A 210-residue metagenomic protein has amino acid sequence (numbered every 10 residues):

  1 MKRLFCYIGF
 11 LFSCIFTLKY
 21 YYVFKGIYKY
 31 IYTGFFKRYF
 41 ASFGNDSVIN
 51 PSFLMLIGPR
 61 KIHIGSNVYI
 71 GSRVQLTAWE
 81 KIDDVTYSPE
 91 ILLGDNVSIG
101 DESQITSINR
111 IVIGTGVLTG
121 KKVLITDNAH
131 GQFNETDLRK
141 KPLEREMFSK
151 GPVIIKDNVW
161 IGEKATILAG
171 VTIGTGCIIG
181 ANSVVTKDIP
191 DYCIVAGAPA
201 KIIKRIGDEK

Functional and structural regions predicted by a protein language model:
M1-D127, V153-D157, I167, T175 (+3 more regions): Domain-scale signature associated with acetyltransferase and cell-envelope carbohydrate enzymes
G131-K141: Short, flexible, mixed-charge acidic loops at enzyme active sites
K141-V153: A short acidic, glycine-rich active-site loop that binds or catalyzes chemistry on phosphate/adenosine moieties
V171: Extracellular carbohydrate recognition
K187: Active-site nucleotide-sugar/metal-binding loop of Leloir-type enzymes
